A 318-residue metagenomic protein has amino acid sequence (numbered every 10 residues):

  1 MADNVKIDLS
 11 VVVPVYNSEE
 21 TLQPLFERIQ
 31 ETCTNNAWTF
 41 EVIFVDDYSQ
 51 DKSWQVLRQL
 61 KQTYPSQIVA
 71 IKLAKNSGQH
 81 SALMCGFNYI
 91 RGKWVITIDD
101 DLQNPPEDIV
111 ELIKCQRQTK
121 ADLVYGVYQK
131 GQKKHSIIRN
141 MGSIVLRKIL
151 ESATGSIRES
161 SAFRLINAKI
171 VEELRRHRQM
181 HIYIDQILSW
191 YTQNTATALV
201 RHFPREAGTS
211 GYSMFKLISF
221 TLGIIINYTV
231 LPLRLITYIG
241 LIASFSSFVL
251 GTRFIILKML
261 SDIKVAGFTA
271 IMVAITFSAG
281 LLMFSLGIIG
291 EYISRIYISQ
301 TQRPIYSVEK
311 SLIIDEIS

Functional and structural regions predicted by a protein language model:
M1-K134: Structured catalytic core of nucleotide-sugar glycosyltransferases
A2-I7, Q132, Y183-S318: Hydrophobic helical membrane-anchoring modules
N17-E20, Q103, E107, R175 (+4 more regions): Residues in soluble alpha-helical coiled-coils and helical-bundle/repeat scaffolds
I29, G86, D100-D101, V124 (+5 more regions): Generic structural signal for conserved hydrophobic packing positions in ordered secondary structure
D51, R164-N167, G240, G280: Residue-level detector of functionally special positions within alpha-helical transmembrane segments of multi-pass
Q62, N88, K114, S143 (+4 more regions): Solvent-exposed polar/charged
I71-K75, Q79-Y89, W94, P106-I184 (+1 more regions): Acceptor/aglycone-binding surface of glycosyltransferases and processive sugar-polymer synthases
